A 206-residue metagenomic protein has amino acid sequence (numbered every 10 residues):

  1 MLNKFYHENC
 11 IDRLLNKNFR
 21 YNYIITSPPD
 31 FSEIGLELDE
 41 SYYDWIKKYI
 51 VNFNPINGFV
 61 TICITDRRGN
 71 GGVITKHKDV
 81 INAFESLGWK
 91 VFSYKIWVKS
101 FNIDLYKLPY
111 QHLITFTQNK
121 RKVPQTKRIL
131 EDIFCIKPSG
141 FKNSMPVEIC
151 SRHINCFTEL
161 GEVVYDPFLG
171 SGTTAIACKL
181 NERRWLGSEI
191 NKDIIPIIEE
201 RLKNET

Functional and structural regions predicted by a protein language model:
M1, E199-T206: Short, conserved SAM-binding/catalytic segment of Class I S-adenosyl-L-methionine-dependent methyltransferases
M1-P196: Core catalytic lobe of class I
